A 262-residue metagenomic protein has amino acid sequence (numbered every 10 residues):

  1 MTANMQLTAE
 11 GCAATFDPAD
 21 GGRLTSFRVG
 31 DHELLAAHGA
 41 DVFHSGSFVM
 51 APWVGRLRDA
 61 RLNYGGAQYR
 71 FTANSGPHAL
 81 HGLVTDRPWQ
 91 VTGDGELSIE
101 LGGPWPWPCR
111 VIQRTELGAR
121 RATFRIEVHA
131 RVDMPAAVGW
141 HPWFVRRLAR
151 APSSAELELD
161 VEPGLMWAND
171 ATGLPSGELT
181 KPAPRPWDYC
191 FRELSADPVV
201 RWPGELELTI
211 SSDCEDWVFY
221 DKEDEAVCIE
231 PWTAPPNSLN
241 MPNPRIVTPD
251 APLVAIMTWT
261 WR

Functional and structural regions predicted by a protein language model:
M1-C12, F43, E96-S98, G102 (+1 more regions): Beta-strand-rich recognition/accessory modules
A13-R70, V227: Acidic-aromatic substrate-binding/catalytic surfaces of carbohydrate-active enzymes
A19, H129-D133, R262: Short solvent-exposed strand-capping/beta-turn motif centered on an Asx-Ser/Thr pair
N63-A67, T92-G95, E116-R121, L148-S154 (+2 more regions): A short, structured loop/turn motif at beta-sheet edges
A67, T72-A119: Extended, loop-rich substrate-binding clefts of extracytoplasmic carbohydrate-active enzymes
I99-R147: Acidic, contiguous internal or C-terminal segments within carbohydrate-active enzymes that form a structured patch used
D133-P135, W143-D213: Active-site/ligand-binding surface loops and adjacent short beta/alpha elements that line catalytic pockets across
